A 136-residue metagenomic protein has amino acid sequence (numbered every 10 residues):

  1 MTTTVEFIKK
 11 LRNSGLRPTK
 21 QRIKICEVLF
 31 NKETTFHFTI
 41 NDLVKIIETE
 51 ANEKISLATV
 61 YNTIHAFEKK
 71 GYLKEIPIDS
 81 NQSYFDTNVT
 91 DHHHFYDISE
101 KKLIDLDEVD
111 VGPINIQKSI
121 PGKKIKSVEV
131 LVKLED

Functional and structural regions predicted by a protein language model:
M1-C26: Short alpha-helical segments that sit at the start of domains
L16, N31-T35, E50-A51: Short helix-capping/hinge SLiMs at alpha-helix to coil transitions
K24-E27, D42, T59-N62: Amphipathic alpha-helical interaction segments
E27-K32, I46: Short amphipathic alpha-helical elements of helix-turn-helix/winged-helix folds
T39-N52: DNA-recognition alpha helix
V60-K70: Basic amphipathic alpha-helical segments that dock to polyanions
K70-D136: Non-DNA-binding regulatory cores of transcription-related proteins, predominantly C-terminal effector-binding
